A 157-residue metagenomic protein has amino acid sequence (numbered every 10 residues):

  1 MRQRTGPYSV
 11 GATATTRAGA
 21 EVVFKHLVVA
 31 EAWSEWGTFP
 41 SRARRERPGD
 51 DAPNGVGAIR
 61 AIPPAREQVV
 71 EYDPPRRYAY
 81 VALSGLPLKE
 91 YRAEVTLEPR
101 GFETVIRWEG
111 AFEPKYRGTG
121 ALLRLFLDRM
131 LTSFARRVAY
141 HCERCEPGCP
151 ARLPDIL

Functional and structural regions predicted by a protein language model:
M1-D50, D155-L157: Hydrophobic ligand-binding cavity/cleft-lining segments
V10-T16, V95, W108-G110: A structural signal for short, well-ordered beta-strand segments
E21-K25, E71, R136, Y140: Replace "anionic and nucleotidyl ligands
S34-E35, A61-V105, A111-E113, T132 (+1 more regions): Hydrophobic-ligand binding "helix-grip"
R42-E46, G55, F126-D128: Juxtamembrane/interface motifs at transmembrane-helix termini
G49-P53, L88: Acidic pyrophosphate-coordinating catalytic loop
P53-R60: Short coil-to-beta transition motif at edge beta-strands of beta-rich domains
A111-L157: A conserved amphipathic terminal alpha-helix motif
